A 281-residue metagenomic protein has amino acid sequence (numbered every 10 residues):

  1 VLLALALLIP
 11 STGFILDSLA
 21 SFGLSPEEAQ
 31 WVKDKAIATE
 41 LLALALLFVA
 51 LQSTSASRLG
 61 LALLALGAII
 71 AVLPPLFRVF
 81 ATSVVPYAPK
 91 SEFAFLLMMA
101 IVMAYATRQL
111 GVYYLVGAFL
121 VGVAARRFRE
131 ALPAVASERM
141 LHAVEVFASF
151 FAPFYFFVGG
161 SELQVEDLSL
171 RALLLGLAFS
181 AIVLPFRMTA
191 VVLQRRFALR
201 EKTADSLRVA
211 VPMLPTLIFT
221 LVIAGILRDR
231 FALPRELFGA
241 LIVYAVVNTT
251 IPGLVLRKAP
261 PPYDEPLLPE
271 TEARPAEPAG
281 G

Functional and structural regions predicted by a protein language model:
V1-A4, I15-A43, T54-R58: Membrane-interface helix-loop-helix junctions at boundaries between adjacent transmembrane segments
V1-G23, E162, L168-L267: Transmembrane alpha-helices that form the ion-translocation and gating core of multi-pass ion transport proteins
V1-I9, W31-T39, A62-L66, E92-L96 (+7 more regions): Alpha-helical transmembrane segments of multi-pass membrane proteins, especially transporters and channels
I9-L16, E40-F48, L66, I70-R78 (+8 more regions): Transmembrane alpha-helical segments of multi-pass membrane transport proteins and ion-pumping complexes
P26-K35, V79-E92, M140-F147, D205-V211: Short, amphipathic, aromatic/basic-enriched membrane-interface segments that mark the entry/exit of transmembrane
L42-S53, A100-Y114, P153-D167, P215-L233: Hydrophobic alpha-helical transmembrane segments in multi-pass integral membrane proteins
T54-V79, L193-E201, A245-P278: Juxtamembrane and boundary regions of transmembrane helices in multi-pass small-molecule transporters and channels
T82-A88, E92, L96-A178: Membrane-interface junctions of multi-pass transporters
